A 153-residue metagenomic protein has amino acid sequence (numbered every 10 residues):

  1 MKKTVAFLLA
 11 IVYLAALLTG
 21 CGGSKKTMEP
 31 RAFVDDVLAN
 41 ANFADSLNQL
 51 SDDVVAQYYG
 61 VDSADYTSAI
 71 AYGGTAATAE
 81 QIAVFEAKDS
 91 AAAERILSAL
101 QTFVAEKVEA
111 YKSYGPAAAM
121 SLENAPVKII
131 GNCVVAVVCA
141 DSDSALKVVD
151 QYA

Functional and structural regions predicted by a protein language model:
M1-L8: Positively charged n-region of N-terminal signal peptides that target proteins for export
A16-G20: C-terminal motif of bacterial Sec signal peptides marking the signal peptidase cleavage site
G22-K25: Bacterial signal peptide processing site
E29-L47: Post-signal peptide N-terminal segment of mature Sec-exported envelope proteins
N48-A79, A91-A92: Short, compositionally biased low-complexity segments enriched in polar/charged residues
Q81-D89, C133-V137: Second-shell loop/turn segments in exported
S90-I130: Short Gly/Thr-rich strand-loop-strand
A117-A153: A short, solvent-exposed beta-edge/loop patch
